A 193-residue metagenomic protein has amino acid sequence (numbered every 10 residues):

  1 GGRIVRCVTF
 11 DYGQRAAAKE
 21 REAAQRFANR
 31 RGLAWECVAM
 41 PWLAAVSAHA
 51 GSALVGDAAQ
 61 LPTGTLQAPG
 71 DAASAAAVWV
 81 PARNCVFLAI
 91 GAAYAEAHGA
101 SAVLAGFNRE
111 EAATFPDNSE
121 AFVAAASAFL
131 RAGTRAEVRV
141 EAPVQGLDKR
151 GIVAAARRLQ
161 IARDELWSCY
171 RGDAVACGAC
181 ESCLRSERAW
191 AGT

Functional and structural regions predicted by a protein language model:
G1-Q160: ATP-dependent adenylation/nucleotidyltransferase module used to activate substrates
A89, E165-R188: Local cysteine-cluster metal-coordination motifs and their immediate loop/turn environment, predominantly Fe-S cluster
W190-G192: Short Cys/His-rich "knuckle" micro-motifs
